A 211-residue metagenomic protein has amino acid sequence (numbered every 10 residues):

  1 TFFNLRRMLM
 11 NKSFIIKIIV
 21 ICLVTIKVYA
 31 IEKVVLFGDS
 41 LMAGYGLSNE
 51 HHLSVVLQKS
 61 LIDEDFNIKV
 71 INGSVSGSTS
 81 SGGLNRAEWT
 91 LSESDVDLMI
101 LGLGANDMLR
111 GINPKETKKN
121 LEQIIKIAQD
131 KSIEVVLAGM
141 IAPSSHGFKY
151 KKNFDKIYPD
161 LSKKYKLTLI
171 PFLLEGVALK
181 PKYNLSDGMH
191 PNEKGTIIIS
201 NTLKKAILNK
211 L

Functional and structural regions predicted by a protein language model:
T1-L9: Short, Lys/Arg-enriched N-terminal segments with co-localized hydrophobic residues within the first ~10-30 amino acids
N11-I21: Sec-dependent signal peptide recognition, specifically the positively charged N-region followed immediately by
Y29-S76, R86-D95: Serine-esterase "nucleophile elbow" of acetyl-processing enzymes
A43, T79, S144: Flexible, glycine-rich phosphate/dinucleotide-binding loops and adjacent beta-alpha linkers at cofactor/substrate
G46, I71-T79, M108-I112, D187-G188: Acidic/histidine-rich helix-loop elements that form or flank divalent-metal/phosphate-binding sites at the catalytic
E50, T79-G83, T196: Conserved donor sugar-nucleotide recognition element shared by glycan-biosynthetic enzymes
L84-L211: Alpha-helical cap/lid subdomain in secreted, periplasmic, or secretory-pathway luminal O-acyl-processing enzymes
